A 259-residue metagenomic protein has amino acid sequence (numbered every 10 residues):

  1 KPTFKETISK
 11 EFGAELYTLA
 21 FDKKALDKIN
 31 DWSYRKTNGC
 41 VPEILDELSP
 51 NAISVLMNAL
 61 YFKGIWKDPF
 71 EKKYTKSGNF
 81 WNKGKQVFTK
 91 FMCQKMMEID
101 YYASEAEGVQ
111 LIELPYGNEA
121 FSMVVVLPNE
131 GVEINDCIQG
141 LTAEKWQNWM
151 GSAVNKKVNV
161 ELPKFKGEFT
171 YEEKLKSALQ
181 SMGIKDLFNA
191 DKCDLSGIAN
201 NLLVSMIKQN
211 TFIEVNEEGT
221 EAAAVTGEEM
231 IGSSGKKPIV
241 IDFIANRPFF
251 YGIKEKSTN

Functional and structural regions predicted by a protein language model:
K1-G131, Q147, G151-K236, V240: Non-catalytic, conformational "gating/processing" segments within enzyme and secreted inhibitor domains
K85, T258-N259: Residue-level signal for well-ordered, solvent-exposed loop/turn and beta-edge residues enriched in charged/polar side
E113-P115, K237-T258: Feature captures eukaryotic membrane-trafficking machinery centered on endolysosomal pathways and lysosome-related
T142: Catalytic and substrate-binding regions of extracellular carbohydrate-active enzymes, especially polysaccharide lyases
